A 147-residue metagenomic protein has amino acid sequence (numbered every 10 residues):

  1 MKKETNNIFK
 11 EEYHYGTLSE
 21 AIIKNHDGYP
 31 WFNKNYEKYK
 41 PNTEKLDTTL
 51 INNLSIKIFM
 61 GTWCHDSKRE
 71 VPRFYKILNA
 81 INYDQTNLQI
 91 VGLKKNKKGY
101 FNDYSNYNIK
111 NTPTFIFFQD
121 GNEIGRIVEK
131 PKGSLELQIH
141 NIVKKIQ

Functional and structural regions predicted by a protein language model:
K2-I51: N-terminal leader/targeting and pre-domain segments
E11-H14, N111, I116-Q147: Non-catalytic, surface beta->alpha helical segment in thiol-disulfide oxidoreductase systems
T48, Y75, N79, Y83-Q89 (+2 more regions): Sequence context surrounding c-type heme c attachment/ligation sites in exported
T48-A80: Local sequence-structure signature of Cys/Sec-based thiol-disulfide redox active-site neighborhoods
N52-S55, T86, D120: Loop/turn elements at helix/coil->beta-strand transitions in domains of secreted/extracellular proteins
K57-T62, Q85-G99: Thiol-based oxidoreductase modules, predominantly thioredoxin-like and allied folds used for disulfide exchange
H65-K68, K98, G133: Loop/helix-junction capping segments adjacent to catalytic residues or to phosphate/diphosphate-binding pockets
N96-K110: Short Fe-S-cluster ligation motifs
